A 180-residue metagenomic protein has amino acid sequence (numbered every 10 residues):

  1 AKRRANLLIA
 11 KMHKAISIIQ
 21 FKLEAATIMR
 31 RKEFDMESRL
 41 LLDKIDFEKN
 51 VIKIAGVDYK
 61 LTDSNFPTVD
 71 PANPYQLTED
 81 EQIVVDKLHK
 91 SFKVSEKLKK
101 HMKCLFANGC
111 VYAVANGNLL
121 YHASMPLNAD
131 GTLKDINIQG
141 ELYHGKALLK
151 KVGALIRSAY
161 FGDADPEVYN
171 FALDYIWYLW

Functional and structural regions predicted by a protein language model:
A1-W180: Feature recognizes metal-dependent phosphohydrolase scaffolds
